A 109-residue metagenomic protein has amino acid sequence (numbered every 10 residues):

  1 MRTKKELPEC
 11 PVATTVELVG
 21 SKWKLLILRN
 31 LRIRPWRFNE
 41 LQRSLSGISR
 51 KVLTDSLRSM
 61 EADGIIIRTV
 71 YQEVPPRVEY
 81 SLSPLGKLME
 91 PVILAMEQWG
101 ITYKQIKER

Functional and structural regions predicted by a protein language model:
M1-K4: Acidic-glycine-rich active-site phosphate/pyrophosphate-binding loop
E6-V52, Q72-E79: N-terminal helix-turn-helix DNA-binding core of bacterial DNA-binding proteins
P11, L88-R109: Amphipathic alpha-helical dimerization/coiled-coil segments that flank or bridge DNA-binding/regulatory modules
R43, E61-A62: Alpha-helical residues within the helix-turn-helix
L53, L57-M60: Basic amphipathic alpha-helical segments that dock to polyanions
Q72-A95: Basic, amphipathic "hinge/linker" alpha-helix immediately C-terminal to the N-terminal HTH DNA-binding motif
